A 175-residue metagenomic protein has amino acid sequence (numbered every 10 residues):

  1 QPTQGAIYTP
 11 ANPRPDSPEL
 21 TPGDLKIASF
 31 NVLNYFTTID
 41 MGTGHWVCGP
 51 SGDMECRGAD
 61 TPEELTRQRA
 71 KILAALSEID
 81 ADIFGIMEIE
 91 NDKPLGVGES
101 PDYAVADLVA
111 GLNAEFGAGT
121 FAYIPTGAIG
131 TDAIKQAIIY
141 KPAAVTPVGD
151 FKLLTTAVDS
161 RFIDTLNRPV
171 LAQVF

Functional and structural regions predicted by a protein language model:
Q1-F175: Divalent cation-coordinating acidic motifs and surrounding scaffolds that mediate Ca2+/Mg2+/Mn2+/Zn2+-dependent binding
